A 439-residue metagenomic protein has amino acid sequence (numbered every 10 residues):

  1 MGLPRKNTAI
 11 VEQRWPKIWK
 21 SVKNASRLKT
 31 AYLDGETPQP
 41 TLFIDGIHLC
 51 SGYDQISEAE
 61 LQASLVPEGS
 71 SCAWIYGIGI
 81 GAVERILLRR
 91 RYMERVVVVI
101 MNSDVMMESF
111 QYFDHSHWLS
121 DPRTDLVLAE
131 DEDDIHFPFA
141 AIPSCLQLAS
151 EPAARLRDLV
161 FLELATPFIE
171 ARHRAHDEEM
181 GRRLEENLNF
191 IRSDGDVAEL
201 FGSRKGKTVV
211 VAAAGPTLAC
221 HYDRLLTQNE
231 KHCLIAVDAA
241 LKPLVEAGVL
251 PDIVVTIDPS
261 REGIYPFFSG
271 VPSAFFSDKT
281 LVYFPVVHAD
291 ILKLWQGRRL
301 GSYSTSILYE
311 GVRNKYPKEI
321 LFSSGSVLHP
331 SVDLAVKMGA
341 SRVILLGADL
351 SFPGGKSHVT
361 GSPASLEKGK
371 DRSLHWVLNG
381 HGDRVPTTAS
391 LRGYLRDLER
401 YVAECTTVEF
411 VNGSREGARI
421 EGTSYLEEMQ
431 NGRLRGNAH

Functional and structural regions predicted by a protein language model:
M1-A212, P216-C233, E246, E262-I264 (+5 more regions): N-terminal donor/sugar-recognition subdomains of glycan-related enzymes, prototypically the membrane-proximal stem
F43, E310-K315, S373-H381: Gly-rich Lys/Arg/Thr-decorated short loops/hinges at beta-loop-alpha junctions or inter-strand turns that position
V97, A240-L241, G248-D258, A335-V359: Glycine-rich phosphate/pyrophosphate-binding loops and their adjacent beta-strand/loop elements at enzyme active sites
M101-V105, D238-L241, T256-G263, P285-V287 (+3 more regions): Short, acidic/turn-prone active-site loops that include or flank metal/cofactor- and phosphate-binding residues
A219-C220, A239-E246, P330-D333: Contiguous, well-ordered alpha-helical segments that form the cores/surfaces of helical PPI scaffolds
C233-A240, V254, L281, L328-S331: Extended, hydrophobic alpha-helical segments in both membrane/secreted and soluble proteins
A289-I344, L350: Active-site/ligand-binding-proximal alpha/beta "capping" segment
S351, G355-D383: Active-site phosphate/oxyanion-binding loops
